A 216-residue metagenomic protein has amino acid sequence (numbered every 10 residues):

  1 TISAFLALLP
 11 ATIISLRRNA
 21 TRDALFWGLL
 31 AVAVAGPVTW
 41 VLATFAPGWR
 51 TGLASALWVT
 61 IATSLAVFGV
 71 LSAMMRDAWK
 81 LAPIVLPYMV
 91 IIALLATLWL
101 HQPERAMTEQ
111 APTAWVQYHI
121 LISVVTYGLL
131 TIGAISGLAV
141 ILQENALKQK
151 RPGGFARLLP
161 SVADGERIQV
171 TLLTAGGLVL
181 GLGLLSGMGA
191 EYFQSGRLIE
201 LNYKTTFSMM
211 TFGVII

Functional and structural regions predicted by a protein language model:
T1-Q102, V124-Q143, G165-A190, E200-I216: Hydrophobic cores of alpha-helical transmembrane segments in multi-pass integral membrane proteins
E104-Y118: Interhelical loops and loop-helix junctions of multi-pass membrane transporters/channels
P112, V116, P160-A163, R167: Membrane-helix interfacial "entry" motifs
L121: Active-site His/Glu-centered metal-binding helix of metallohydrolases
L147-A163: Juxtamembrane inter-helical linkers in multi-pass membrane proteins
Q194-L198: Long extracytoplasmic/lumenal interhelical loops at the membrane interface of multi-pass membrane proteins
